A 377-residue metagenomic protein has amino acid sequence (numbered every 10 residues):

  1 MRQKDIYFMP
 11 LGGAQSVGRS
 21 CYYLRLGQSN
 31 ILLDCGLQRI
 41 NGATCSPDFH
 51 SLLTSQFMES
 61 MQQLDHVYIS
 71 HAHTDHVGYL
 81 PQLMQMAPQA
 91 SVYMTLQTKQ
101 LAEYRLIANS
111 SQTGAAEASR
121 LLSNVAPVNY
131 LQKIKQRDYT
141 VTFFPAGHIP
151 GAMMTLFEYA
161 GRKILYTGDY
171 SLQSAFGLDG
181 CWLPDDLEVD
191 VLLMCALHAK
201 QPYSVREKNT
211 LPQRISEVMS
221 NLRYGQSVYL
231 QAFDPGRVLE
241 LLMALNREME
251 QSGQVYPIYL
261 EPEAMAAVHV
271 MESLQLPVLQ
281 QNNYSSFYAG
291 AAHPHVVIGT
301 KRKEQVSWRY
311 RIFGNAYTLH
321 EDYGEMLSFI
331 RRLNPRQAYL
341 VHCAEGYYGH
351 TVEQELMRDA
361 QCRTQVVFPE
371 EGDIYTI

Functional and structural regions predicted by a protein language model:
M1-Q62, N129-D179, H295-V296, K301-K303 (+2 more regions): Core dinuclear metal-dependent hydrolase active-site scaffold
L11, S16, R247, S285-I377: C-terminal regulatory/interaction regions
A14-R19, L26-I69, H73-T74, G78-A90 (+4 more regions): Pre-active-site segment of Zn-dependent metallo-hydrolases
S29, A87-S91, Y224-Q226, G253-Y256 (+2 more regions): A short helix->loop->beta-strand "cap" motif at the edges of active sites that frequently abuts
L32-C35, L64-D75, L80, Y93-T95 (+11 more regions): Active-site neighborhood of phospho(di)ester-bond hydrolases with catalytic His/Asp-centered motifs
E103-A152, L274-P294: Metallo-beta-lactamase
M153-A244: Functional cores that coordinate and move charged inorganic groups
P212-S307, V341: Hard-cation-handling environments
